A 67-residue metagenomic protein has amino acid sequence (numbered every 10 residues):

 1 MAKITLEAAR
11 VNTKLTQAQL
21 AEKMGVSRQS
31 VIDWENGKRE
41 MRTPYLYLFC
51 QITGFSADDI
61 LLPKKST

Functional and structural regions predicted by a protein language model:
M1-T13: A short, Lys/Arg-rich alpha-helix, primarily the initiator
E7, I32-D33, L61: Key DNA-contacting residues within the recognition helix of helix-turn-helix
V11, E22, Q51: Alpha-helical residues within the helix-turn-helix
K14-D33: Short alpha-helical DNA-recognition segment
S30, E40, D59: Residues in the helix-turn-helix
P44-D59: DNA major-groove recognition helix of helix-turn-helix/homeodomain DNA-binding modules
I60-T67: Short amphipathic recognition helices of helix-turn-helix/homeodomain-type DNA-binding modules
